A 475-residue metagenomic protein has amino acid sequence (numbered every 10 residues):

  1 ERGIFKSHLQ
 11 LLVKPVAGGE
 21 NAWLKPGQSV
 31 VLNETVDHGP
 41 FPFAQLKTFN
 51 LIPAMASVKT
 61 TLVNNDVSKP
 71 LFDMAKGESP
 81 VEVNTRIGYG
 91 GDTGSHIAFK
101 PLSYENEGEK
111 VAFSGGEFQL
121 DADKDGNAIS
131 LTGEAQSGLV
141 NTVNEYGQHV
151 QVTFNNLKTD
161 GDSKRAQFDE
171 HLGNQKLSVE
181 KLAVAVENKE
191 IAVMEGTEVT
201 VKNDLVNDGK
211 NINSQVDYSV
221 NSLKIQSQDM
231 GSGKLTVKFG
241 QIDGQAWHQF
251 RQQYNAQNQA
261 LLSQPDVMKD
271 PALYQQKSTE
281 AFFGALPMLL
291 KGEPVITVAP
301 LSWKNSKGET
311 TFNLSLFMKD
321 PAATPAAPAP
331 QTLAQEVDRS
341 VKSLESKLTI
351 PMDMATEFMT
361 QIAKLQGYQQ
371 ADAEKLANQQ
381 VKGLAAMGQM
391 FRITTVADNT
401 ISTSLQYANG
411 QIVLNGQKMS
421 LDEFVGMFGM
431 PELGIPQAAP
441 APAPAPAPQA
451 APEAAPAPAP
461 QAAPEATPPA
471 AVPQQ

Functional and structural regions predicted by a protein language model:
E1-Q475: Glycine-rich, small/hydroxylated-residue low-complexity segments
